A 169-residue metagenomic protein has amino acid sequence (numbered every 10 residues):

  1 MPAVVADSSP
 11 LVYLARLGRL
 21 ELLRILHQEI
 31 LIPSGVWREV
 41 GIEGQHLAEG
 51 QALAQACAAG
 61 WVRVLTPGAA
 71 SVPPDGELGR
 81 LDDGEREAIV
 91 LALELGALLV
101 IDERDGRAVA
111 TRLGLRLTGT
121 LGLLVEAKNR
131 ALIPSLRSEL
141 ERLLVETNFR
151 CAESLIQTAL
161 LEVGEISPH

Functional and structural regions predicted by a protein language model:
P2-A97, R104, R112-L115, E153-H169: Active-site-proximal, substrate-binding regions of enzyme catalytic domains and RNA-binding/basic surfaces
W37, G41, L124-V125, L140-L144: Amphipathic alpha-helical segments within well-ordered protein domains
L93, T111, K128-N129, V145: Short polybasic/polar patches that bind polyanions
A108: Alpha-helical elements of the RecA-like P-loop NTPase motor core of helicases
L117-G119: Flexible glycine-rich active-site/ligand-binding loops centered on an Asp-His dyad
L121-N129: Short alpha-helix plus adjacent loop in nuclease-associated cores
N129-H169: Long, charged alpha-helical interface segments
